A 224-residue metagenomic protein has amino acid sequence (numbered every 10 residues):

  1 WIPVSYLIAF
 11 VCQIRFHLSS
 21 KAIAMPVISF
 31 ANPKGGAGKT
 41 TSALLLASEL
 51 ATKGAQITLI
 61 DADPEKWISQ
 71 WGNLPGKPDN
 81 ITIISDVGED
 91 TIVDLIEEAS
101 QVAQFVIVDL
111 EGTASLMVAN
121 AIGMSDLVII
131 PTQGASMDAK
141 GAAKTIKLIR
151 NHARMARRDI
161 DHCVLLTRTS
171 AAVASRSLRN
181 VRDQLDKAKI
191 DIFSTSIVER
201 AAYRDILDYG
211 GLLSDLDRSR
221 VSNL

Functional and structural regions predicted by a protein language model:
W1-S29: Extreme N-terminal, non-catalytic leader segments that precede Walker-type/kinase nucleotide-binding cores
I23-P33, A37, L44, S48-A119 (+1 more regions): P-loop/Walker-type NTP enzyme "switch/lid" segment
L59, V108, I130, V164-L166: Structural beta-sheet core signal
M117-S136: Inter-motif core of Ras-like GTPase G domains
A142-R157: Conserved C-terminal guanine-recognition region of P-loop GTPase G domains, centered on the G4
S170-V173, V181-L213: Beta-strand-loop-alpha "switch" segments that mediate conformational coupling across diverse proteins
L212-L224: NTP-binding/hydrolysis catalytic cores, primarily Walker-type P-loop NTPases
